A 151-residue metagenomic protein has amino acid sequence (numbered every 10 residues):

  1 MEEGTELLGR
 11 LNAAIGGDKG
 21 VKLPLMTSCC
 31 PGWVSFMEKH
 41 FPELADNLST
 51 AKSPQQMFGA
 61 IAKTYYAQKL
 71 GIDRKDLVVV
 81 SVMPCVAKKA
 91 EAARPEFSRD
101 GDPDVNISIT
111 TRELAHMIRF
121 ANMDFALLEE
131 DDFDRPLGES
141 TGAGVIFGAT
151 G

Functional and structural regions predicted by a protein language model:
M1-G151: Iron-sulfur-associated redox domains of electron-transfer enzymes in respiratory and anaerobic energy metabolism
